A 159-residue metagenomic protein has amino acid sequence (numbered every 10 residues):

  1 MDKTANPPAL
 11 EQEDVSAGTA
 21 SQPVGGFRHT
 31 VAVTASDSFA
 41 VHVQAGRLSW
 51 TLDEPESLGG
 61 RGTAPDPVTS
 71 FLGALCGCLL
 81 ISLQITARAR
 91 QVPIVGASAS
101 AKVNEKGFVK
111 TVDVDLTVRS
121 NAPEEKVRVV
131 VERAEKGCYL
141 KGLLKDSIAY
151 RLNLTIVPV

Functional and structural regions predicted by a protein language model:
M1-G73, I81-V159: Extended beta-strand/beta-hairpin segments
